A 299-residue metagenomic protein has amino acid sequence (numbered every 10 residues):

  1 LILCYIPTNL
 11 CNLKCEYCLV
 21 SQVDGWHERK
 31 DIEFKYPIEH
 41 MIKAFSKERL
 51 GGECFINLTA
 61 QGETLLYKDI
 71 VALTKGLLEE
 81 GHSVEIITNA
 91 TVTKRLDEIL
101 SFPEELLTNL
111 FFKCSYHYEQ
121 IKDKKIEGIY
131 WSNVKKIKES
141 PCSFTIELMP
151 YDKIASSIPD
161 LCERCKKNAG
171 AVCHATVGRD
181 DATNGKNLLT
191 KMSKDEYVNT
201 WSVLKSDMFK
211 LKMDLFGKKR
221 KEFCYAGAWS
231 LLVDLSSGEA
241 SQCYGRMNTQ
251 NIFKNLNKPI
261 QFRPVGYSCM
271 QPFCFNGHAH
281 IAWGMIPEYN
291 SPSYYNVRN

Functional and structural regions predicted by a protein language model:
L1-S21, F55-T59, S230, D234 (+1 more regions): N-terminal pre-triad scaffold of radical SAM enzymes
I2, Q22-K35, G52-L66, E80-R95 (+3 more regions): Core AdoMet radical
C4-G25, F34-E48, F102-L106: Short, compositionally biased "basic patch" segments
V20-I32, H278-E288: Iron-sulfur (Fe-S) cluster-binding segments and ferredoxin-like electron-carrier domains, especially [2Fe-2S]
I32-A44, I70-A72, L96-I99, K124-K135 (+1 more regions): Well-ordered, non-membrane alpha-helical segments in soluble/globular domains
F45-R49, L78, I99-N109, W131-E139 (+1 more regions): Acidic (Asp/Glu)-rich catalytic clusters
N109-F111, K122-K212: Conserved C-terminal portion of the radical SAM core fold that forms the substrate/S-adenosylmethionine-binding
D181-N299: Accessory C-terminal segments flanking Radical SAM cores
